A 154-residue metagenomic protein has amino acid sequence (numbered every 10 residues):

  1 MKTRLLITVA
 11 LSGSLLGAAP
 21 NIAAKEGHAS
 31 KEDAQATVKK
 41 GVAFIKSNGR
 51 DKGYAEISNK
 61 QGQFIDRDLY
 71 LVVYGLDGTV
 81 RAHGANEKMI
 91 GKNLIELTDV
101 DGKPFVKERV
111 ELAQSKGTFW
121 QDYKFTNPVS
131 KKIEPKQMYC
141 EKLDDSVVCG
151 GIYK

Functional and structural regions predicted by a protein language model:
K2-L11, L15-K154: N-terminal membrane-sensor/transducer module of prokaryotic signaling receptors
